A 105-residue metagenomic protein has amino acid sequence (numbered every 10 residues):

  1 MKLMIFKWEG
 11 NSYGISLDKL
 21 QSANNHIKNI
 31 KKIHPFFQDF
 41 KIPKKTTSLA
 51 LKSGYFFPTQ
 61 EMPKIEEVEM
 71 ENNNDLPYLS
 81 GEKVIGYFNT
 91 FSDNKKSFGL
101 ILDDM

Functional and structural regions predicted by a protein language model:
M1-M105: An acidic, low-aromatic, low-complexity terminal/linker signal
